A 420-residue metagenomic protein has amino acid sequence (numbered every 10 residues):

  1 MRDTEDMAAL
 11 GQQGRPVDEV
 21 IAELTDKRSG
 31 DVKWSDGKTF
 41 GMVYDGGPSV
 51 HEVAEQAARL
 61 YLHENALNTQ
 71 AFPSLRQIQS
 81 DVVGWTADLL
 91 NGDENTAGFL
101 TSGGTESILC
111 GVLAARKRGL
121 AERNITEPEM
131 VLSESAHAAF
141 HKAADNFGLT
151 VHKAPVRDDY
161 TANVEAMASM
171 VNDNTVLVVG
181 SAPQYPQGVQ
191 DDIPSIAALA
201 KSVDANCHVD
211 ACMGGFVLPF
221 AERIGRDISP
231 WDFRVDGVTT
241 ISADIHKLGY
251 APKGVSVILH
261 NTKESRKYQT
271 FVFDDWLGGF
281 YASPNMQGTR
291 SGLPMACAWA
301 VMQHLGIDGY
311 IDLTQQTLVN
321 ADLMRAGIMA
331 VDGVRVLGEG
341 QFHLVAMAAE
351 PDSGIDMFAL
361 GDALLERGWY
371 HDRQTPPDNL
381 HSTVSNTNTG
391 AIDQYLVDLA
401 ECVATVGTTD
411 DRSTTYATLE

Functional and structural regions predicted by a protein language model:
M1-N95: N-terminal entrance/gating region of PLP-dependent enzymes' catalytic architecture
Q79, V83-G84, N95-R123, F140-A143: Conserved beta-loop-alpha segment that forms the PLP phosphate-binding cup at the N-terminus of a helix
L120-N174: PLP-dependent aminotransferase-like
A162-A211: Active-site phosphate-binding strand-loop segment of PLP-dependent enzymes
V164-A166, Q190-S202, G214-T240: Active-site pre-lysine segment of PLP-dependent enzymes
R223-F342, M347-D352, L419-E420: Active-site C-terminal subdomain of aminotransferase-like
G333-V397: Conserved PLP-binding catalytic core of the aspartate aminotransferase-like
T383-E420: PLP-dependent enzyme catalytic core of the Aspartate aminotransferase-like
